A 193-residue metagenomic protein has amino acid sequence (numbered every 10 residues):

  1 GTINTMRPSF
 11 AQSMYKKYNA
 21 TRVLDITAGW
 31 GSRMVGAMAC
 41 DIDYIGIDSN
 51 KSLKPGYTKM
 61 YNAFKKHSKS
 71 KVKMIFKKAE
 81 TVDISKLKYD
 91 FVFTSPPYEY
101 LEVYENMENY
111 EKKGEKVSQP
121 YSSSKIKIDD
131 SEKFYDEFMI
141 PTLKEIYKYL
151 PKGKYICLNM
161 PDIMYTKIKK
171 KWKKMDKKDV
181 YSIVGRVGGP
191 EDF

Functional and structural regions predicted by a protein language model:
G1-F193: Class I S-adenosyl-L-methionine-dependent methyltransferase catalytic core
